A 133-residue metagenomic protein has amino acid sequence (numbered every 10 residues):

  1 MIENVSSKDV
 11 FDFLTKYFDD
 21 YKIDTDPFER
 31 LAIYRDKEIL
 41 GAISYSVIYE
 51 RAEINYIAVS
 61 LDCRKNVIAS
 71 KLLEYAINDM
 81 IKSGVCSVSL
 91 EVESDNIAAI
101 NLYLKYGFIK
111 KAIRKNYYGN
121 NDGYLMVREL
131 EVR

Functional and structural regions predicted by a protein language model:
M1-D62, S70-Y75, D79, E129-E131: Acetyl-CoA-dependent GNAT
A42, E93-S94: Short amphipathic helical patch at the helix-1/turn junction of helix-turn-helix
S60-N66, S94-N96: Active-site acidic-Proline motif in GNAT/NAT acetyltransferases
A69, L73, N96-A99, N116-N121: Short glycine/proline-centered loop/turn elements that form peptide/ligand docking sites
M80-E91: Conserved GNAT acetyl-CoA-binding A-motif
E91, L104, I109-L125: Conserved catalytic-core motifs of GNAT/GCN5-like acyltransferases
K115, R128-R133: Acyl-donor (CoA/ACP) binding surface of acyl/acetyltransferases
